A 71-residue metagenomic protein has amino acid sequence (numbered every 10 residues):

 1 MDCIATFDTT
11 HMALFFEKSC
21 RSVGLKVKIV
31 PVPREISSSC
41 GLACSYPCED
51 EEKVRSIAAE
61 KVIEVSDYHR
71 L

Functional and structural regions predicted by a protein language model:
M1, T10, K26-A43: Amphipathic, hydrophobic secondary-structure cores in small proteins
M1-D2, L71: Absolute protein N-terminus
T9-L25: Short amphipathic alpha-helix segments
V23-L25, I29, S56-A58: Preference for short coil/turn "hinge" residues that link or interrupt alpha-helices
S39, A43-L71: C-terminal structural segments of small proteins and small subunits
